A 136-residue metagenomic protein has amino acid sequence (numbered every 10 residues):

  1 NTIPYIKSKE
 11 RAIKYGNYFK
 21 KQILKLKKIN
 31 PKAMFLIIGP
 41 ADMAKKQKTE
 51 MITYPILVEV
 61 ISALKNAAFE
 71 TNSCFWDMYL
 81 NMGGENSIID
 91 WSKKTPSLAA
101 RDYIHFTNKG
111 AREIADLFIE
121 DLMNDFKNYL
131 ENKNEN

Functional and structural regions predicted by a protein language model:
N1, P31-K32: Proline-aspartate-enriched helix->loop->beta-strand connector
N1-K14, D42-M43: Oxyanion-hole/transition-state-stabilizing segment in secreted/luminal serine hydrolases and related acyltransferases
E10-Y18, I52-E59: Alpha-helix N-cap and loop-to-helix initiation/capping positions
I13-K20, L24, R112, D116 (+1 more regions): Amphipathic, non-transmembrane alpha-helical secondary structure
F19-I23, K27, M34-G39, M43 (+1 more regions): Conserved, well-ordered alpha-helix/loop/beta-strand core segments that scaffold catalytic motifs
I29-P31, F69: Short, structurally constrained coil/turn elements that cap an alpha-helix or connect an alpha-helix to the following
D42-N136: Catalytic His-Asp segment of secreted/periplasmic serine-dependent ester chemistry enzymes
